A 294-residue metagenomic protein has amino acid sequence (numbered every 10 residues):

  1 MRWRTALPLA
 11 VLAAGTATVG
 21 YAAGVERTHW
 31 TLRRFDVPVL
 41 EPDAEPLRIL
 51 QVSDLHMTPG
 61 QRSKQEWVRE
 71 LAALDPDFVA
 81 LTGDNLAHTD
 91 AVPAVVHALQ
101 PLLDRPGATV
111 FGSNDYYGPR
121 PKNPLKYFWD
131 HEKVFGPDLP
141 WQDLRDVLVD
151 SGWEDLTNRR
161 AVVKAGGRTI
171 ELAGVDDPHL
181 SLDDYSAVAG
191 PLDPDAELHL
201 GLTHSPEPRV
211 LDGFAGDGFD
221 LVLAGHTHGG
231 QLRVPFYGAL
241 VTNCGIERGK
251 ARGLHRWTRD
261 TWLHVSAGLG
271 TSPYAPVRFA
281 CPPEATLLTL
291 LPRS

Functional and structural regions predicted by a protein language model:
L9, A14-A98: N-terminal active-site segment of His-dependent metallophosphoesterases
L12-L32, A44, W257-S294: Acidic, His/Gly-rich catalytic cores of divalent-metal-dependent hydrolytic chemistry
P38-L50, W153-E154, R160-L172, P194-L198 (+2 more regions): Beta-strand-turn-beta hairpins that frame and shape the catalytic cleft of phosphate-ester-processing enzymes
I49-Q65, L86-H88, Y117-G136, F236-E247 (+1 more regions): Acidic/histidine-rich helix-loop elements that form or flank divalent-metal/phosphate-binding sites at the catalytic
Q51-S53, F78-D84, P106-S113, L156-N158 (+3 more regions): Active-site neighborhood of phospho(di)ester-bond hydrolases with catalytic His/Asp-centered motifs
S63-K164: Core catalytic region of metal-dependent phosphoesterases/phosphodiesterases, especially metallo-beta-lactamase-like
K122-W153, T157-R159, A165-D212, A275-R278: Binuclear metal-dependent hydrolase catalytic cores centered on His/Asp/Glu-rich metal-binding motifs
P206-T286: Conserved beta-sheet core of the metallophosphoesterase superfamily
